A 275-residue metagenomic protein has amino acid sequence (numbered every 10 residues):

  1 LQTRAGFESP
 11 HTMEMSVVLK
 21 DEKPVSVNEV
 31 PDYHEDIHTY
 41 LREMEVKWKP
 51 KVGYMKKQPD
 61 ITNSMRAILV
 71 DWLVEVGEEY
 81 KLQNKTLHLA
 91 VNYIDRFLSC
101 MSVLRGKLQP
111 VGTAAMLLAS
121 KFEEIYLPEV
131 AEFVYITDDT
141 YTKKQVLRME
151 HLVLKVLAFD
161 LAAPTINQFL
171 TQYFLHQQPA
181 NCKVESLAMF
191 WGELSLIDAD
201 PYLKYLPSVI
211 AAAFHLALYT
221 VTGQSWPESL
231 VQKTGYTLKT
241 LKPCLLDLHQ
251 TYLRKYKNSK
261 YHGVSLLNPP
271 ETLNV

Functional and structural regions predicted by a protein language model:
L1-T113, L117-V275: Acidic, serine/threonine-rich low-complexity regulatory regions at protein termini of eukaryotic cell-cycle
